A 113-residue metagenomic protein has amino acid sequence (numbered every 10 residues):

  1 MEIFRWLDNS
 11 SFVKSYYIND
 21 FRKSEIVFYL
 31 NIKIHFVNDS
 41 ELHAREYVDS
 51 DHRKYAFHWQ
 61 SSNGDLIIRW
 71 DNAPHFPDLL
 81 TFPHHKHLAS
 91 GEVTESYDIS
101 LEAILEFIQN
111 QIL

Functional and structural regions predicted by a protein language model:
M1-H43, V48-S50: Negatively charged, low-complexity tracts enriched in Asp/Glu with abundant Ser/Thr
K23, V27, K33, K54 (+3 more regions): Solvent-exposed, non-transmembrane amphipathic alpha-helical segments
F28-I32, W59, F82, E95: Short alpha-helical interface elements
N38, L42, W70, S90 (+1 more regions): Basic nucleic-acid-binding interfaces
R45-V48, H52-N72: Short, conserved beta-strand/beta-arch hydrophobic-aromatic motifs that form part of recognition grooves or interface
D51-H58, F76-H85, L105-F107: Short, surface-exposed linear segments at secondary-structure transitions and domain or protein termini
I67-T94: Histidine-centered catalytic/metal-coordination loop motif
A89-L113: Well-ordered alpha/beta subsegment
